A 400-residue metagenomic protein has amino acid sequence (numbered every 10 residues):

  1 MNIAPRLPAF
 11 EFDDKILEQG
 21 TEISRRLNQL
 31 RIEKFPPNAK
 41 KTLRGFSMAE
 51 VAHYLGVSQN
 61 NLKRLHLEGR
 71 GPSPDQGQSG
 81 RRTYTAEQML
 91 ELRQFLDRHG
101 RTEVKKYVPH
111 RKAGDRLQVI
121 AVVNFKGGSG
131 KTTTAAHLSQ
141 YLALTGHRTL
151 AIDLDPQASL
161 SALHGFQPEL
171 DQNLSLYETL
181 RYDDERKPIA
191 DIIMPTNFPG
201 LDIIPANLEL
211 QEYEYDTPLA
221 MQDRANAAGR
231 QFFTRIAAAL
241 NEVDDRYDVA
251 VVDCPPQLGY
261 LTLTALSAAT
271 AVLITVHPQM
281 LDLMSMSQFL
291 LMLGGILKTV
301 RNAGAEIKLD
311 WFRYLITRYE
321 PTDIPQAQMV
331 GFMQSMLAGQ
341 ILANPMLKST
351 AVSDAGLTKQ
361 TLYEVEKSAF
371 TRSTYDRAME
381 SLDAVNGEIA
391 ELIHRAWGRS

Functional and structural regions predicted by a protein language model:
M1-Y54, Q59-R64, G71-S400: P-loop NTP-binding core
